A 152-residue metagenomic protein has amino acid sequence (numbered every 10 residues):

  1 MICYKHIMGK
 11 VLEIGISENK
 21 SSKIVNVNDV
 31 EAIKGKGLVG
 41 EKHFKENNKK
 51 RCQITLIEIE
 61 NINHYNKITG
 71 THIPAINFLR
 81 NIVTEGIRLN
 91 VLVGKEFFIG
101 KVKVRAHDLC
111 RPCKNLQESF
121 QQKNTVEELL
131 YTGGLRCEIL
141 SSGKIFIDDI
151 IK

Functional and structural regions predicted by a protein language model:
M1-K152: Metal-cofactor-dependent catalytic cores
